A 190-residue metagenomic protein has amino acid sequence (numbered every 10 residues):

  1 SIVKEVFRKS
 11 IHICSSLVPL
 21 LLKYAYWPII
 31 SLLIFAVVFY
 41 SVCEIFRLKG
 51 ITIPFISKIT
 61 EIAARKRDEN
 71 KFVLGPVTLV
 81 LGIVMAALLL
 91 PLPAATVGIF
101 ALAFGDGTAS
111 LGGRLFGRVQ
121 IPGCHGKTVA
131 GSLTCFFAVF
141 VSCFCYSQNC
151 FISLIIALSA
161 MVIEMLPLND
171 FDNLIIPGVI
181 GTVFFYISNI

Functional and structural regions predicted by a protein language model:
S1-G123, T128-I190: Hydrophobic alpha-helical transmembrane segments
